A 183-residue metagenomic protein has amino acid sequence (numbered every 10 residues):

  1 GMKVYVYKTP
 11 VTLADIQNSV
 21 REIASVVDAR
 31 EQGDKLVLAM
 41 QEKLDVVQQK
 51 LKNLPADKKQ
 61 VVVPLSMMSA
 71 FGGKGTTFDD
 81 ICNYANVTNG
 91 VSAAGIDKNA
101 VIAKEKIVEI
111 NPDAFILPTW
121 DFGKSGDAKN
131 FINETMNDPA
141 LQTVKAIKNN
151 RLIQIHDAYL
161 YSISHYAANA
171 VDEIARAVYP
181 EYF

Functional and structural regions predicted by a protein language model:
G1-S66, A70, V91-S92, I147-F183: Extracytoplasmic substrate-binding proteins
G1-V26, I102-T143, R176: Acidic/His-rich segments in extracytoplasmic proteins that coordinate ligands and/or metal ions
E42, V46, N99-I102, M136: Short, conserved clusters of charged catalytic residues that mark active-site and nucleotide-handling motifs
A56-Q60, G75, E109-I110: Short gly/pro-enriched beta-turn/loop segments at secondary-structure junctions
L65-M68, A94-I96, P112, W120-D121: Histidine- and/or cysteine-centered catalytic micro-motif in compact active-site loops
A70-K74, L117, K124-S125, Y161-S164: Short, solvent-exposed loop/turn elements at domain surfaces
T77-N99, Q154: His/Asp/Glu-enriched short active-site or ligand-binding loop at hydrolase and phosphoryl-transfer sites
